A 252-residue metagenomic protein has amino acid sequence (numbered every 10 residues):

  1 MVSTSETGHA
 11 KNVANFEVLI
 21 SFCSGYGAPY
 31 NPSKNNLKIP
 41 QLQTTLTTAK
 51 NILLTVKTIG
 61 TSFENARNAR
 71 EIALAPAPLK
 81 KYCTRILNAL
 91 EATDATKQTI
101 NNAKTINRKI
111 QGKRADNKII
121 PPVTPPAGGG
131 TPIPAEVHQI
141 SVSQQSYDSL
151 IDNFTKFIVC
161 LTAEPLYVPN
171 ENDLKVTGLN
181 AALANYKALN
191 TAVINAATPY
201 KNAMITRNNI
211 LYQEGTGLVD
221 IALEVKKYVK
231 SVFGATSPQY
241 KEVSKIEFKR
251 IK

Functional and structural regions predicted by a protein language model:
M1-K252: Basic/polar low-complexity intrinsically disordered segments
